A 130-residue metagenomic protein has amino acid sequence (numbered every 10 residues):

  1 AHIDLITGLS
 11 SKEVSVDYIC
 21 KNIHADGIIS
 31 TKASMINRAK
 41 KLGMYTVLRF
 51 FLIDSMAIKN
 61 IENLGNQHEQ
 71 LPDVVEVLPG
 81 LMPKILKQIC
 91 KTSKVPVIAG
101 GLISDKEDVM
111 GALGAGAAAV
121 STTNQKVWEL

Functional and structural regions predicted by a protein language model:
A1, I28-I29, T46-F50, D73-V77 (+2 more regions): Hydrophobic faces of well-ordered beta-strands that scaffold small-molecule active sites in alpha/beta enzyme cores
A1-A25, A33-M44, D54-L64, P83-L86: N-terminal active-site wall of soluble small-molecule enzyme domains
N22-I23, L42, Q67-Q70, T92 (+1 more regions): Structural motif
I36-K41, Q88-T92, G111-A112, L130: Short loop/helix-cap segments at secondary-structure boundaries that form the rim of catalytic
M44-M56, I103, V109: A signal for specific C-terminal beta-sheet/loop modules enriched in small/flexible residues with GP/PG/PP motifs
N60-C90: Strongly charged, low-complexity linkers/loops
P79-I85, G101-L130: Glycine-rich phosphate-binding active-site loops on the catalytic face of alpha/beta enzymes
